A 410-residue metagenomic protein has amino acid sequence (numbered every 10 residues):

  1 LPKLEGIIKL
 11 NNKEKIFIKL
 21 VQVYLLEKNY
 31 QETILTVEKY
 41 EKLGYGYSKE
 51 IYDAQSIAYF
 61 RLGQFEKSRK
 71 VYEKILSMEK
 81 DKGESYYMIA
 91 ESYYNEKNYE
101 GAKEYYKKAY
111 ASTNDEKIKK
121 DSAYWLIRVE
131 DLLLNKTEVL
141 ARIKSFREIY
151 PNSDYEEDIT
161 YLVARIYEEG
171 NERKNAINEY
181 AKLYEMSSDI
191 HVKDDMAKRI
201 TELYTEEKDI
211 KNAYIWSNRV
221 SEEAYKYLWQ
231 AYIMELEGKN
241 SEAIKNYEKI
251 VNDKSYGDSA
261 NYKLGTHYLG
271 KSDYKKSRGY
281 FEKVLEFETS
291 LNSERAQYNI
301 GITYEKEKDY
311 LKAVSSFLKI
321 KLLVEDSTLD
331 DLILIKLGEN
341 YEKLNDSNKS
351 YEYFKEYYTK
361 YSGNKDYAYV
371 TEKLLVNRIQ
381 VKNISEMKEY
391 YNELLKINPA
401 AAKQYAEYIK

Functional and structural regions predicted by a protein language model:
L1-K410: Acidic, polar-rich low-complexity tracts and alpha-helical solenoid repeat scaffolds
